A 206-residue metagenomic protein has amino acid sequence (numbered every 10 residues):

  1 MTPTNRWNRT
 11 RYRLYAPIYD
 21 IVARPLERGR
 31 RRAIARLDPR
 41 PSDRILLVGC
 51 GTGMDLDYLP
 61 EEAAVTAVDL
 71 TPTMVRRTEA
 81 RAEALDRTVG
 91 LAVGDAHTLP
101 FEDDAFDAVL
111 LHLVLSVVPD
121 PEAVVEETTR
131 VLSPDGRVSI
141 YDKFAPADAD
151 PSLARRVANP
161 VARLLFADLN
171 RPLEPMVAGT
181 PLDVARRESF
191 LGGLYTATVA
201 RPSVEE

Functional and structural regions predicted by a protein language model:
M1-R40, M54-D55, R81, L153-P160 (+1 more regions): Conserved class I S-adenosyl-L-methionine
R6-W7, V22, S139-A197: C-terminal alpha-helical "lid/dimerization" subdomain adjacent to the S-adenosyl-L-methionine
D43, G136: Glycine-centered, small-residue-biased loops immediately flanking beta-strands in adenine/cofactor-binding cores
R44-T98: Class I SAM-dependent methyltransferase SAM/SAH-binding core
H97-A108: A short acidic, Gly/Pro-enriched loop at the edge of an enzyme's catalytic core that lines a small-molecule cofactor
A108-D120: A short SAM/SAH-binding and catalytic strip from SAM-dependent methyltransferases
E122-P134: A short glycine-rich, Lys/Arg-flanked "PGG" loop and its adjoining helix->strand segment in the class I
T198-E206: C-terminal lobe and adjacent flexible extensions of AdoMet/dcAdoMet transferase-like proteins
